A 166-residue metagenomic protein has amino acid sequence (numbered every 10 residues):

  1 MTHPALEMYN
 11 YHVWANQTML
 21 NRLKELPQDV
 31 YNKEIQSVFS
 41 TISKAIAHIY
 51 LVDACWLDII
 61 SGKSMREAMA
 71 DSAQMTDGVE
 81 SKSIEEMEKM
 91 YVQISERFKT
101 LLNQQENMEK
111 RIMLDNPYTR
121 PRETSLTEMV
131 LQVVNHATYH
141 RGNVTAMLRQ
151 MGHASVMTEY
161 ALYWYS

Functional and structural regions predicted by a protein language model:
M1: An N-terminal RHG(E/S)-centered segment typical of histidine phosphatases
P4-M8, I84-E85: Active-site rim elements
L6-N21, E25-Q74, P117-S166: Short, contiguous alpha-helical
M65-Q105: Helix-adjacent hinge/juxtasegments
Q104-T119: Acidic catalytic patch
